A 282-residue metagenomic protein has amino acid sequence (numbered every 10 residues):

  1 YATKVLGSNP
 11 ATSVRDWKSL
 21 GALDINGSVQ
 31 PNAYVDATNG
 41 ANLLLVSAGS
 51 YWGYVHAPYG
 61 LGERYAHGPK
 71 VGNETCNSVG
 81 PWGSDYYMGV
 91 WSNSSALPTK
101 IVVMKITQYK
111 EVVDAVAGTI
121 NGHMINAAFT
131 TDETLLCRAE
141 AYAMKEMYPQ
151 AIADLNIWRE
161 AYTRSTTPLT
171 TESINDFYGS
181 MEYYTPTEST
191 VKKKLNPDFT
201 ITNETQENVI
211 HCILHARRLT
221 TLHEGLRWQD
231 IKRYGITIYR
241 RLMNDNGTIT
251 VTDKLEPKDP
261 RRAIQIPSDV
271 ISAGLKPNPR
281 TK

Functional and structural regions predicted by a protein language model:
Y1-E63, P69, T75-K282: Acidic/polar-rich alpha-helix caps and helix-coil junctions
